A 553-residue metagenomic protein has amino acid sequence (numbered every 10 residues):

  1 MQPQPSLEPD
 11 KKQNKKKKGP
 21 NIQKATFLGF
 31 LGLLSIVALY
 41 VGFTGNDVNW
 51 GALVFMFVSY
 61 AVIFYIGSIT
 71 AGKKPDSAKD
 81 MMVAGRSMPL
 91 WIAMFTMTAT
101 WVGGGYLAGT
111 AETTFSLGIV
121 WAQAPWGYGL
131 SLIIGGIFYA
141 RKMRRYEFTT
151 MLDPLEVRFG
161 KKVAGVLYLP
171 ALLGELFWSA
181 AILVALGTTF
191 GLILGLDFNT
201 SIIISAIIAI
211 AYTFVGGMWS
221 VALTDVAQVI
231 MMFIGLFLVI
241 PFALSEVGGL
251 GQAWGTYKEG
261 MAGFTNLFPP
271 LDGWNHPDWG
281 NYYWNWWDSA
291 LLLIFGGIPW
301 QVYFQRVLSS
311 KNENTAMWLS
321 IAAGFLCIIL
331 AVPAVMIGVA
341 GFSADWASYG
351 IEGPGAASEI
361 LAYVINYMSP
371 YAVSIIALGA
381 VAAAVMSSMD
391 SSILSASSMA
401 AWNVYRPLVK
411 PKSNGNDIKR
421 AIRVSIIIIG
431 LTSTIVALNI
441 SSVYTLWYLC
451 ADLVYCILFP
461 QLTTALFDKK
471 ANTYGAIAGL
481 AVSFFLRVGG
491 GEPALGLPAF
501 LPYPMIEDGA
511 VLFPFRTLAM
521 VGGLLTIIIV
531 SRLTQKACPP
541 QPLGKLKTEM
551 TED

Functional and structural regions predicted by a protein language model:
Q2-D553: Membrane-embedded helix-loop-helix hairpins and adjacent transmembrane boundary segments in multi-pass transporters
